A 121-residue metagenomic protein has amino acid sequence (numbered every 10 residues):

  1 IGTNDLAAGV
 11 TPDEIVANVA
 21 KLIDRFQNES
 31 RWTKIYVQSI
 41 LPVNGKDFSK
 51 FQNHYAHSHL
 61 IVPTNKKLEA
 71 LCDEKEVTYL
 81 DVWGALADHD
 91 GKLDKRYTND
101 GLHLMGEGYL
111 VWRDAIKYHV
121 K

Functional and structural regions predicted by a protein language model:
I1-A17, I40-K50: Oxyanion-hole/transition-state-stabilizing segment in secreted/luminal serine hydrolases and related acyltransferases
D5, R25, N99: Short, flexible active-site loop motifs that bind/organize anionic cofactors or intermediates
P12-K21, I61-T64: Charged helix-capping and loop-helix junction motifs
L22-F26, C72: Hydrophobic positions in alpha-helices of CheY-like receiver
E29-K34: A short helix->loop->beta-strand "cap" motif at the edges of active sites that frequently abuts
P42-K121: Catalytic His-Asp segment of secreted/periplasmic serine-dependent ester chemistry enzymes
